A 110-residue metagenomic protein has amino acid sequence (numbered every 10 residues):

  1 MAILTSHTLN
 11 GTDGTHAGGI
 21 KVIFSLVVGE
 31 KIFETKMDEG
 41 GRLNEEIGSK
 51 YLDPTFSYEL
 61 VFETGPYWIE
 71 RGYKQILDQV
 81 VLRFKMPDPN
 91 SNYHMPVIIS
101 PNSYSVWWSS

Functional and structural regions predicted by a protein language model:
A2-R83, P87, H94-P96: Beta-strand-dominated extracellular/periplasmic modules and repeats in secreted or surface-exposed proteins
N90-S110: Compositionally biased low-complexity segments at domain edges in trafficked proteins and select soluble regulators
